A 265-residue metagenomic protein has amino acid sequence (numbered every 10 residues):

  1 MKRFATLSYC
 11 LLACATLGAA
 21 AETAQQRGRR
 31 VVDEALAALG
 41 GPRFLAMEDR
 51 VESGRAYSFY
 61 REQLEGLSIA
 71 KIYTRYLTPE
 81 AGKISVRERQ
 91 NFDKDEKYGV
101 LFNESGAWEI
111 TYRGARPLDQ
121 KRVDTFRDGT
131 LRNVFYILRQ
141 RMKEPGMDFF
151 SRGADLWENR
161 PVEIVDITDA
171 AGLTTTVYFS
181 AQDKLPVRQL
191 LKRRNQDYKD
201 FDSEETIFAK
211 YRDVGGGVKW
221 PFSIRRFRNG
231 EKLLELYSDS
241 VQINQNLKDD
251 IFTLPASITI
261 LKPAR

Functional and structural regions predicted by a protein language model:
M1-Y9: Bacterial N-terminal signal peptides that target proteins for export
L11-A20: Hydrophobic h-region of N-terminal signal peptides that target proteins for export in Gram-negative bacteria
A21-R30, E104-L173, A181-D183, R193-D202 (+1 more regions): Flexible, processing/modification-adjacent segments and terminal tails in exported/periplasmic/extracellular proteins
E22-T23, G28-A115, P145-G153: N-terminal mature ectodomain segment of secretory-pathway/periplasmic proteins
G66-K71, G99-E104, P117-F126, F179 (+2 more regions): Short amphipathic beta-strand/extended segments with alternating polar/hydrophobic composition
Q90-E96, G114, L191-N195, R226-K232 (+1 more regions): Short, solvent-exposed aromatic-acidic interface loops
E96-S105, T125-F126, F227-Y237, V241-I243 (+2 more regions): Catalytic loop of the DD-peptidase/beta-lactamase superfamily, centered on the K-T-G motif and neighboring
E158-L254: Gly/Pro-enriched, hydrophobic low-complexity segments that function as extracytoplasmic propeptides/linkers
